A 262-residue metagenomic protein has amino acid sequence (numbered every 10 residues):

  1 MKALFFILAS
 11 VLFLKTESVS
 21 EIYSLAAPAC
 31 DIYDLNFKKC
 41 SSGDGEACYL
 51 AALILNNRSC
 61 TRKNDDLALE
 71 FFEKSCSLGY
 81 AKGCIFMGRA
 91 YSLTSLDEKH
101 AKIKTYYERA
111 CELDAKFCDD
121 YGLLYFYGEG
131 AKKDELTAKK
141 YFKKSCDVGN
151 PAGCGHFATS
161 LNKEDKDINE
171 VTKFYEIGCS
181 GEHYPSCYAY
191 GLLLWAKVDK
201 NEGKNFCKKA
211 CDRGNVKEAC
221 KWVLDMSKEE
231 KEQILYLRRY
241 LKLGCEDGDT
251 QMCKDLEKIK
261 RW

Functional and structural regions predicted by a protein language model:
M1-E21: Classical Sec-dependent N-terminal signal peptides that target proteins to the secretory pathway
E17-L53: N-terminal leader/linker segments that initiate helical-solenoid repeat arrays
S42-G45, N57-S59, S77-A81, L93-T94 (+8 more regions): Short helix-capping/linker turns of helical repeat alpha-solenoids
L50-N57, I85-L93, D120-Y127, H156-E164 (+3 more regions): Hydrophobic face of amphipathic alpha-helices that form TPR/SEL1-like repeat modules and related alpha-solenoid
W222, E232-W262: Terminal, low-structured helical/coil segments at or just beyond the last alpha-helical repeat
